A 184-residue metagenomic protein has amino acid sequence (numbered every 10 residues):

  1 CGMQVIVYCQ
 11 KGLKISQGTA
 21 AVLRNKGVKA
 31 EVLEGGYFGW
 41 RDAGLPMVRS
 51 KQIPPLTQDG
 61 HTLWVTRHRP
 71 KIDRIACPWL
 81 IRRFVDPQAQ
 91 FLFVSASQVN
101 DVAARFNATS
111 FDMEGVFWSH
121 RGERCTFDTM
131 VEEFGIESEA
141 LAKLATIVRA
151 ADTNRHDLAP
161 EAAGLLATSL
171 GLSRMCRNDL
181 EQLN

Functional and structural regions predicted by a protein language model:
C1-V7, K11-K71, C77-P78, R105 (+2 more regions): Rhodanese-like catalytic fold shared by cysteine-dependent sulfurtransferases and DSP/PTP-type phosphatases
T57-L183: Extended, well-folded catalytic/binding cores that form a central cleft or groove in large enzyme and scaffold domains
